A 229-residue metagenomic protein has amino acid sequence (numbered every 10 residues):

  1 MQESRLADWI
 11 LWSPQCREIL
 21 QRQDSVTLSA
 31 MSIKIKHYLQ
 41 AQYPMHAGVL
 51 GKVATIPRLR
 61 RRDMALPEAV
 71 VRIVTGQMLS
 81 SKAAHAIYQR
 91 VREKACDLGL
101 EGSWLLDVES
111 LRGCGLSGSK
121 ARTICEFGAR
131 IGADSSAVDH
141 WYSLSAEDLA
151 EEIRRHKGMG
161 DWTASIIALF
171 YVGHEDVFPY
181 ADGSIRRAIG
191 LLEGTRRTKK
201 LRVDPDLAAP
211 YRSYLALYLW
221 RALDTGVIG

Functional and structural regions predicted by a protein language model:
I10-L59, R122, E126, H140-D148 (+1 more regions): C-terminal accessory module of base-excision DNA glycosylases/AP lyases that mediates lesion recognition and DNA
H37, P44-K52, L79-R155, L207-A208: Alpha-helical ds-nucleic-acid-binding substructure associated with the helix-hairpin-helix region of base-excision DNA
R60-E68, M78, G115-G118, P205-Y214: Structural motif
A65-A69, E147-A150: Alpha-helical scaffolds flanking conserved acidic
L66, V70-V71, A83-I87, K120-T123 (+2 more regions): Residue-level detector of well-ordered alpha-helical segments, enriched for hydrophobic/aromatic packing positions
